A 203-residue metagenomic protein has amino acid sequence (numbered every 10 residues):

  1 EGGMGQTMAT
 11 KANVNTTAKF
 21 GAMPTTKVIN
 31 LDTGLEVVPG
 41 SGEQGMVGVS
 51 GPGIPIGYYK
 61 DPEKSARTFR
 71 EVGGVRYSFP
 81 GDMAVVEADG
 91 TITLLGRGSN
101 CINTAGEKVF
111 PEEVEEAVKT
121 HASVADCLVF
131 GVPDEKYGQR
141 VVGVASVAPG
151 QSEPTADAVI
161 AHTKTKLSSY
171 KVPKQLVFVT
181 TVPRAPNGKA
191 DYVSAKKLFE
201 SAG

Functional and structural regions predicted by a protein language model:
E1-T91, G98-C101, E115: Conserved AMP-binding/adenylate-forming
V28, V49, V147, F178-V179: Hydrophobic residues in beta-strands and at strand termini
L31-T33, A88, T104, K136 (+2 more regions): Short, ordered coil/turn segments that flank beta-strands lining enzyme active or ligand-binding pockets
G51, I56-G57, R67, V75-R76 (+2 more regions): AMP-binding/adenylate-forming catalytic core of the ANL superfamily
T165-K189: AMP-binding/adenylate-forming catalytic domain of the ANL superfamily
K189-G203: Phosphopantetheine-dependent thiolation modules in NRPS/PKS and related acyl-activating systems
